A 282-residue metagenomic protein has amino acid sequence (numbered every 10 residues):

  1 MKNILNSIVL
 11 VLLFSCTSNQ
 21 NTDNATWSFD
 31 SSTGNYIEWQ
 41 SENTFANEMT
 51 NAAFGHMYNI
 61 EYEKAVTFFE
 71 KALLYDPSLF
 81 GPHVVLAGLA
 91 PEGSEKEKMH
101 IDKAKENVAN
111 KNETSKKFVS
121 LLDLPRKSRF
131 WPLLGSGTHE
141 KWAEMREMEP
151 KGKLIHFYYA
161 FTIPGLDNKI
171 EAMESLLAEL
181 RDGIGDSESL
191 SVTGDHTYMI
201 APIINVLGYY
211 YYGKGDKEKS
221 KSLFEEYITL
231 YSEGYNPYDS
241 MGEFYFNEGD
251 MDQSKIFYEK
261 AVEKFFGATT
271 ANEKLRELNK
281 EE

Functional and structural regions predicted by a protein language model:
Y36-Q40, K103-S120, A143-I155, L176-I200: Flexible helix-coil transition and linker loops at the boundaries of alpha-helical arrays
E42-K71, Y75, V119-L134, E140 (+3 more regions): Alpha-helical segment of the N-proximal tetratricopeptide repeat
F45, S78-F80, E149-I155, G183 (+3 more regions): Residue-level recognition of tetratricopeptide repeat
Y58, E92, G165, G213 (+2 more regions): Register position in tetratricopeptide repeats
A65, E97, T138, K169-M173 (+2 more regions): Single-residue signature of alpha-solenoid repeat helices
V85-L86, Y158, V206, S240 (+1 more regions): Canonical tetratricopeptide repeat
A160-Y231, N236: Alpha-helical adaptor scaffolds
